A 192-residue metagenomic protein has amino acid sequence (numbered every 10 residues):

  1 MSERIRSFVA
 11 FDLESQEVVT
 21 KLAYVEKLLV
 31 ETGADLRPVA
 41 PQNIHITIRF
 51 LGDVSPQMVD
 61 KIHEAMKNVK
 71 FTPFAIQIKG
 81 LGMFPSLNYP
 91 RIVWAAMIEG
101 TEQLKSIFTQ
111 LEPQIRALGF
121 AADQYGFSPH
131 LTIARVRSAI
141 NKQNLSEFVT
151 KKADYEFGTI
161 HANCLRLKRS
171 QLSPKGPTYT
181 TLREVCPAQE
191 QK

Functional and structural regions predicted by a protein language model:
M1-K192: Histidine-dependent nucleotide/RNA phosphoesterase domain, centered on the 2H-phosphoesterase fold with its duplicated
